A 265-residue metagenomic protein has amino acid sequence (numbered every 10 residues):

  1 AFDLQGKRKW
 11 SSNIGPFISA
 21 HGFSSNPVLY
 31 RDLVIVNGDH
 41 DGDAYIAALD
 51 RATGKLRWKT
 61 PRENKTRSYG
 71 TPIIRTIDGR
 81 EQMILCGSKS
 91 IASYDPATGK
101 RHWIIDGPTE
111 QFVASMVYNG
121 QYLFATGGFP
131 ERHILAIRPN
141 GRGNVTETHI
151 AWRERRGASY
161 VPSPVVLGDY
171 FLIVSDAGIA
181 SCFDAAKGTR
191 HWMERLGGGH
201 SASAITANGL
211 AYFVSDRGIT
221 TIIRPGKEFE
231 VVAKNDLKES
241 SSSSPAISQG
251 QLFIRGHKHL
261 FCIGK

Functional and structural regions predicted by a protein language model:
A1-K265: Noncatalytic, solvent-exposed loop/strand surfaces of beta-propeller-type extracellular/periplasmic domains
